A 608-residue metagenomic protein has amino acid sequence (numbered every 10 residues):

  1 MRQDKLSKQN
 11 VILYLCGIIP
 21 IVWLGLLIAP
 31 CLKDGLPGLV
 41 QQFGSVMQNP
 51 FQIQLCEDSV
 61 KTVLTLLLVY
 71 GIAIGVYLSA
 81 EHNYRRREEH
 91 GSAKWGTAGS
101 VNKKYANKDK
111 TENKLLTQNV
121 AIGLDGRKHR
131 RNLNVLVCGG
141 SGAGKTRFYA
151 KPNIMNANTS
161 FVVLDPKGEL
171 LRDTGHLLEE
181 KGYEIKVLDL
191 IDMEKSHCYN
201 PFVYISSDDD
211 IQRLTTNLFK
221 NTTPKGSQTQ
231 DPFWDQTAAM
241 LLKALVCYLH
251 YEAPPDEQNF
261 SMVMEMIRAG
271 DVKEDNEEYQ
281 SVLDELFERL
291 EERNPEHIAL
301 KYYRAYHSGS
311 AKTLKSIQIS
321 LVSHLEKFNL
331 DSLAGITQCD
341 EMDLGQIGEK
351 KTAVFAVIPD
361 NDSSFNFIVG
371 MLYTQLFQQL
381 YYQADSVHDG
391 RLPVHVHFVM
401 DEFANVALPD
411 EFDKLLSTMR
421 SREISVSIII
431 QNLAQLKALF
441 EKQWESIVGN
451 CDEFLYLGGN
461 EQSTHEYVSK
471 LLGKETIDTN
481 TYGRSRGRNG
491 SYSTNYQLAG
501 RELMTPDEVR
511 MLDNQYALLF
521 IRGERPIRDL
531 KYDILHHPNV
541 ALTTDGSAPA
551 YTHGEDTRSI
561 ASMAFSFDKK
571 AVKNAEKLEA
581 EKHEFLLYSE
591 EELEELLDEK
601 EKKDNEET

Functional and structural regions predicted by a protein language model:
M1-A143, R147-P152, E194, K474 (+3 more regions): Basic- and hydrophobic-enriched, low-structure N-terminal and domain-boundary segments that flank ATP-binding catalytic
T62-V69, A73-N113, D208-L218, M262-A269 (+3 more regions): Short alpha-helical interface patches
D109, Y482-T494, T544-S547, L578-A580: Intrinsically disordered, low-complexity linkers and terminal tails enriched in Pro/Gly and often acidic or mixed-charge
R131-I424, L439, Q443, G449 (+2 more regions): P-loop NTPase motor domains
L416-L518: Conserved ATP-driven motor cores of ASCE-family P-loop NTPases powering translocation/secretion/packaging/pilus
E502, A541-T544: Extended alpha-helical interface modules used as scaffolds for assembling large macromolecular complexes
D533: Short, surface-exposed polybasic-aromatic patches that bind anionic ligands, especially phosphate groups
